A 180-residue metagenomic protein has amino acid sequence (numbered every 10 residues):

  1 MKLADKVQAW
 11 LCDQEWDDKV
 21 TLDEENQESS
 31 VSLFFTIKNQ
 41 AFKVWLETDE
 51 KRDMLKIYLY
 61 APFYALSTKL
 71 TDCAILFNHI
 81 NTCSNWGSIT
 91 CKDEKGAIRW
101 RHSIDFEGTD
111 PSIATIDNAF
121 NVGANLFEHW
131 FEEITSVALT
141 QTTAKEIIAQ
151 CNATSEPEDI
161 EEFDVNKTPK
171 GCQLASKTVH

Functional and structural regions predicted by a protein language model:
M1-K19: Amphipathic alpha-helical segments
Q14-Q40: Ser/Thr-rich, low-complexity intrinsically disordered terminal regions
V20-E28, E50, C91-K95: Short, ordered beta-strand-loop transition motifs
F34-Y64: Long, continuous compositionally biased terminal/linker segments
Y60-A97: Short, internal acidic amphipathic alpha-helical interface segments that mediate docking to partner proteins
C91, K95-D117, L139: Well-ordered alpha/beta subsegment
D110-E146: A contiguous, mid-protein "functional segment" used to position or interact with cofactors/ions or partner subunits
T135-T178: Short, highly charged C-terminal tails/helix-capping segments
